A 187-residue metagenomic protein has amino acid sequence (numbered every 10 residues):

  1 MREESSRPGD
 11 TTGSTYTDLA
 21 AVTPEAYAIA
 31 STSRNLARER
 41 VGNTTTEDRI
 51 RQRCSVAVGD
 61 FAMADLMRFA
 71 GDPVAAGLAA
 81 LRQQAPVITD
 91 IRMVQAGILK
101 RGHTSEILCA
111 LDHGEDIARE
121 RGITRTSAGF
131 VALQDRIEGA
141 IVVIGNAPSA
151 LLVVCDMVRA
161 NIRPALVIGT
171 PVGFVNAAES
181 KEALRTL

Functional and structural regions predicted by a protein language model:
R2-I88, A96, K100: Electropositive, gly/pro-rich neighborhoods at or near active sites that engage anionic ligands
I88-R159, P164-A177, K181: Conserved mixed alpha/beta catalytic, RNA-binding, or beta-rich assembly cores of soluble enzyme, regulatory
L184-R185: Glycine-rich, aromatic-bearing surface loops/beta-hairpins
